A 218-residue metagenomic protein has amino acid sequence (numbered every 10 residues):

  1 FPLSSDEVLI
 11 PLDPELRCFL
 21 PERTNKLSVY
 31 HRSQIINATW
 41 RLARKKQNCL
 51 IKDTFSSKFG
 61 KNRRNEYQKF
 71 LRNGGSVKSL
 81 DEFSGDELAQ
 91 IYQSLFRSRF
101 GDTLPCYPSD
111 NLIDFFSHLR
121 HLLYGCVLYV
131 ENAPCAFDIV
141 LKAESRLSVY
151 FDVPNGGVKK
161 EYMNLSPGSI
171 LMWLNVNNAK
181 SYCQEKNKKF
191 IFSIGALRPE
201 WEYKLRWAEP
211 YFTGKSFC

Functional and structural regions predicted by a protein language model:
F1-S76, K186, F190-C218: Terminal substrate-recognition subdomain of acyl/acetyltransferases
V29, I36-W40, D53-M163: A conserved beta-strand-loop-helix scaffold within acyl/acetyltransferase catalytic domains
L122-C218: Aromatic (often tryptophan-rich) hydrophobic motifs at membrane interfaces
